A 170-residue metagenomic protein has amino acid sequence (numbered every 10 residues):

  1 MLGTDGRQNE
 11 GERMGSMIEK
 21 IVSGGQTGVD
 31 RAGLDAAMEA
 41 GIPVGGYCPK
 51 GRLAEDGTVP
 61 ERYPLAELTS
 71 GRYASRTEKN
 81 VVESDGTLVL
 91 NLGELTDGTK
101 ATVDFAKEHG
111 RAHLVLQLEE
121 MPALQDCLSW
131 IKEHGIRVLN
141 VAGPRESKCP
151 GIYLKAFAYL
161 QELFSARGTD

Functional and structural regions predicted by a protein language model:
T4-S16: Short, Lys/Arg-enriched N-terminal segments with co-localized hydrophobic residues within the first ~10-30 amino acids
G15-V138, R145, I152-R167: Acidic/glycine-enriched connector segments
